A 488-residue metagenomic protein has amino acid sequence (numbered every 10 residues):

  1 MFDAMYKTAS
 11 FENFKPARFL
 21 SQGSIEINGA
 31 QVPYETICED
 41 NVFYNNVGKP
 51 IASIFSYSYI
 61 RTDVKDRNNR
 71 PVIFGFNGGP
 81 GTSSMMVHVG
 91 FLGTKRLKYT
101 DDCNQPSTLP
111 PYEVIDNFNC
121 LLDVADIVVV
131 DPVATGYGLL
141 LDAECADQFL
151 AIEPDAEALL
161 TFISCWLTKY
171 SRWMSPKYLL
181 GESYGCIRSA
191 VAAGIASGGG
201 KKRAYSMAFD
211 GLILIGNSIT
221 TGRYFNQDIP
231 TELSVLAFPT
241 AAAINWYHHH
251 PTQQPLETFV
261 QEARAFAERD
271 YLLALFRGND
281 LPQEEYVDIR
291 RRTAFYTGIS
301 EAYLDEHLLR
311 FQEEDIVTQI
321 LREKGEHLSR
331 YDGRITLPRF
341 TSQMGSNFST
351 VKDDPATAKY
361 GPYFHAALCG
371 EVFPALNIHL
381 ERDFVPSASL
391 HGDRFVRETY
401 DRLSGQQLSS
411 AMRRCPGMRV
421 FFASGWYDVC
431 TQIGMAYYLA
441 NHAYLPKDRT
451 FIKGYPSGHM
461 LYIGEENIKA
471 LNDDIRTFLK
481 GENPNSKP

Functional and structural regions predicted by a protein language model:
D3-Y6, G48-Q148: N-terminal cap/lid subdomain of alpha/beta-hydrolase-fold enzymes
K95-Y99, A193, S197-T297: A catalytic-pocket lid/entrance helix-loop region that shapes and gates access to the active site across common
L121-A125, P132, F149-K169: Alpha/beta-hydrolase active-site loop
R172-Y184: Alpha/beta-hydrolase fold nucleophile elbow
D280-C430: Alpha/beta-hydrolase fold catalytic core
M418, Q432-H442: Short alpha-helix in the alpha/beta-hydrolase fold that links the catalytic acid
Y444-M460: Catalytic histidine neighborhood in serine/cysteine hydrolases with alpha/beta-hydrolase-type architecture
G458-I468: Catalytic histidine-centered segment of alpha/beta-hydrolase-like enzymes
